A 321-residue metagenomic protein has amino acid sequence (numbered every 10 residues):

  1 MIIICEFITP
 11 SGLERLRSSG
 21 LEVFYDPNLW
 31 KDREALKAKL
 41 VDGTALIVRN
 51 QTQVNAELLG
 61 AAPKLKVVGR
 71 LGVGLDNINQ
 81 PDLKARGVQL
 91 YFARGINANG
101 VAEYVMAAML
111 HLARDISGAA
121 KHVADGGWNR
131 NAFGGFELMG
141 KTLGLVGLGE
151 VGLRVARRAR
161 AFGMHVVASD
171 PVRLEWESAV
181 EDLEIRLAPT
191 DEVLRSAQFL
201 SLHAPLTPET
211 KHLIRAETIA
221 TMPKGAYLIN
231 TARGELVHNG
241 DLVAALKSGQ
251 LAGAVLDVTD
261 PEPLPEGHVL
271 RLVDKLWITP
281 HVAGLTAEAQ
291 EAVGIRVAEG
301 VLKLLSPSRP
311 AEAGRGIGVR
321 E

Functional and structural regions predicted by a protein language model:
M1-G43, V167, E321: N-terminal glycine-/charge-rich "phosphate-binding" loop or analogous flexible N-terminal tail
C5, V48-R49, L71, H203-L206 (+1 more regions): Short, well-ordered coil/turn residues at beta-beta hairpins and beta-strand->alpha-helix junctions within
E22-F24, A98, A161, V167-E175 (+2 more regions): Structural/interface elements that position substrates and couple domains in central-metabolism enzymes
V41, V54-L58, V172-V269: Rossmann-like adenosine-cofactor binding region
T44-A120, A132-G135, M139: Phosphate/diphosphate ligand-binding glycine-rich loop within oxidoreductases
L65, M139-T142, A216, G225: Phosphate-coordination loops involved in phosphoryl transfer and adenosine-cofactor binding
L90, Y104, H165, G225-S308 (+2 more regions): Rossmann-like dinucleotide-binding domain for NAD(H)/NADP(H)
A119-R154, E181-R186: Glycine-rich NAD(P)-binding loop of Rossmann-like domains
